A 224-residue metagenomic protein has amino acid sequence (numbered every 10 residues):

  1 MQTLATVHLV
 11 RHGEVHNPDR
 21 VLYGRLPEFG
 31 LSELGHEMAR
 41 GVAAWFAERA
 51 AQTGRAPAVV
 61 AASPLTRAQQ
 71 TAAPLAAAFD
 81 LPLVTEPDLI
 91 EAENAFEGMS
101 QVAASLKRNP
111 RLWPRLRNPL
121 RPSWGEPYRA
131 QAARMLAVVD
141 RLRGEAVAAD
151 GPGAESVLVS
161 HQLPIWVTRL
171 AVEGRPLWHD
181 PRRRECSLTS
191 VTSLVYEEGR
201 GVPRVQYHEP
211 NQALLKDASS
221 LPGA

Functional and structural regions predicted by a protein language model:
M1-A5, E91-A103, A148-P152, L170-A224: Acidic, low-complexity terminal tails and accessory targeting/binding regions of phosphate-metabolizing enzymes
A5, V10-P82: Active-site-proximal alpha-helix that buttresses catalytic centers in soluble enzyme cores
V7, A58, G151-Q162: Generic beta-sheet signal
G13, Q162-L163: Active-site metal-binding loops of divalent metal-dependent hydrolases
R49-A56, L142-A154: Glycine-rich phosphate-binding loop signature in dinucleotide/nucleotide-binding domains
G54-P87, P110-P114, V195-A224: Conserved histidine-centered catalytic loops in small-molecule metabolism enzymes
A62-S63, A133, V159-S160: Short beta-strand scaffold positions
A76-L136: Phosphate-handling substructures
